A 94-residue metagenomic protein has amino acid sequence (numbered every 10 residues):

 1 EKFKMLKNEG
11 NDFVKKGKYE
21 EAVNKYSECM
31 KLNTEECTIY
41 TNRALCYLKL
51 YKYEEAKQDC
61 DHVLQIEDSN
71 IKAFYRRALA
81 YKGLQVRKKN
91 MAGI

Functional and structural regions predicted by a protein language model:
E1-I94: Alpha-helical tetratricopeptide repeat
